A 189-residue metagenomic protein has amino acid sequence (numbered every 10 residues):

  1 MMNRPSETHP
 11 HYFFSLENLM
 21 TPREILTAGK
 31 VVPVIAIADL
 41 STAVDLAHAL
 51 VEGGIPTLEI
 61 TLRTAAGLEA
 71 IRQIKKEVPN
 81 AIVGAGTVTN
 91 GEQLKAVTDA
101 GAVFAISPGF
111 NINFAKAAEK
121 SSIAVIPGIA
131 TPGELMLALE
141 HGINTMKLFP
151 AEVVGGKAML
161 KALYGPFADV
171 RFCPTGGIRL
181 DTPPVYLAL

Functional and structural regions predicted by a protein language model:
M1-N18: N-terminal amphipathic/basic-hydrophobic helices that include classical n-h-c signal peptides and signal-anchor
R4-P5, H9, V32, K76 (+1 more regions): Residue-level detector of intrinsically disordered/flexible regions characterized by low predicted structural confidence
E7-Y12, I35, E152, G176: Intrinsically disordered, low-complexity segments enriched in proline/serine/threonine
H9-H11, H48, H141: Histidine (H) residue identity feature
F13-V103, K120, D169, L180-D181 (+1 more regions): Conserved N-terminal beta1-alpha1 strand-loop-helix module at the mouth
A66, T89-E92, T98-V185: Conserved anion-binding
